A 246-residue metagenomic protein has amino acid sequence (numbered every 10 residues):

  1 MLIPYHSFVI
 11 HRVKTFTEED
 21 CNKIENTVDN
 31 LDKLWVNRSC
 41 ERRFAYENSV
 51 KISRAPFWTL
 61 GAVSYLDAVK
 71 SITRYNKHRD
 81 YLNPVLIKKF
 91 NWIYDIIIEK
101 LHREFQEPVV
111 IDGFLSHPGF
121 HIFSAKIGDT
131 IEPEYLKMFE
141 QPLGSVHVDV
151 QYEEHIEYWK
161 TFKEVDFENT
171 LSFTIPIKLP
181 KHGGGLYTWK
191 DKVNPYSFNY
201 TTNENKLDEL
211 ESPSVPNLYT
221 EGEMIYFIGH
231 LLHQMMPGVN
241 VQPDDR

Functional and structural regions predicted by a protein language model:
M1-W92: N-terminal auxiliary "cap/dimerization" subdomain that precedes the catalytic jelly-roll/cupin core of mononuclear
L2, V13, Y219, P243-R246: Elongated scaffolding segments in large macromolecular assemblies, built predominantly from amphipathic alpha-helices
E18, A125, K178-P180, V193 (+1 more regions): Short, solvent-exposed loop/turn segments at secondary-structure junctions
S64-E140, E157-D166: Signature of the catalytic double-stranded beta-helix
D129-L218: Catalytic core of non-heme Fe(II) oxygenases with the double-stranded beta-helix
L171-T174, Q242-R246: A short hydrophobic beta-strand segment most commonly corresponding to one strand of the jelly-roll/cupin
N217-H233: Conserved metal-binding segment of the jelly-roll/cupin
L232-V241: Short beta-strand His + acidic residue motifs that chelate non-heme Fe in jelly-roll/DSBH and cupin folds
